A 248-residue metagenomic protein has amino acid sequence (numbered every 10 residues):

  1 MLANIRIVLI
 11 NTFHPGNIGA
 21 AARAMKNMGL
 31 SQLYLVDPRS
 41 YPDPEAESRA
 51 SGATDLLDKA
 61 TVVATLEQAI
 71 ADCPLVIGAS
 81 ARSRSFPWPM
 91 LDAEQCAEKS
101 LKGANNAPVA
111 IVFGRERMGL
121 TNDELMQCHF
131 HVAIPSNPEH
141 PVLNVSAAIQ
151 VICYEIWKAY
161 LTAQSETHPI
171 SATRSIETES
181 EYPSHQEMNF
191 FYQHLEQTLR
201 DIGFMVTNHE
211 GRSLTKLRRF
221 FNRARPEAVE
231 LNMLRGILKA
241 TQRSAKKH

Functional and structural regions predicted by a protein language model:
M1-H248: Post-transcriptional modification and biogenesis factors for structured RNAs of the translation apparatus
